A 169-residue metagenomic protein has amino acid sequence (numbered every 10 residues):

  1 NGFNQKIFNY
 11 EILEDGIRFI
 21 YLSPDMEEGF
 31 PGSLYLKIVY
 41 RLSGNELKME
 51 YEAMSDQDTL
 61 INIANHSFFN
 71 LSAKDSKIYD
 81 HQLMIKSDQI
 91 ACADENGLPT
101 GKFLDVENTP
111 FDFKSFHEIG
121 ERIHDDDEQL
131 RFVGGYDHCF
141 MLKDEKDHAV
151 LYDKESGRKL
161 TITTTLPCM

Functional and structural regions predicted by a protein language model:
N1-M169: An exposed, glycine/acidic-rich loop-and-rim segment of catalytic or binding clefts
